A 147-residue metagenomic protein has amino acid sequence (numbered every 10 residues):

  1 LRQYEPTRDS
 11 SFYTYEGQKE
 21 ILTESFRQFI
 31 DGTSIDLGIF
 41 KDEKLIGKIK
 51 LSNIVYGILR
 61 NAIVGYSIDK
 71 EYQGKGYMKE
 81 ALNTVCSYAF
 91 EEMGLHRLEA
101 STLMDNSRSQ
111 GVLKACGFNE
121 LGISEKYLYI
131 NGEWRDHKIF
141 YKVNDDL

Functional and structural regions predicted by a protein language model:
L1-R2, T33: Short amphipathic alpha-helical interaction/hinge segments
R2-T23: Conserved GNAT-fold acetyl-CoA-binding loop/helix
Q3, Q18, Q28, K70-Q73 (+1 more regions): Residue-identity detector for glutamine
S10-S11, T23-L37: A short helix-loop-beta-strand connector motif used in the catalytic cores of GNAT acetyltransferases and, in some
D36-L147: Acyl-donor (CoA/ACP) binding surface of acyl/acetyltransferases
